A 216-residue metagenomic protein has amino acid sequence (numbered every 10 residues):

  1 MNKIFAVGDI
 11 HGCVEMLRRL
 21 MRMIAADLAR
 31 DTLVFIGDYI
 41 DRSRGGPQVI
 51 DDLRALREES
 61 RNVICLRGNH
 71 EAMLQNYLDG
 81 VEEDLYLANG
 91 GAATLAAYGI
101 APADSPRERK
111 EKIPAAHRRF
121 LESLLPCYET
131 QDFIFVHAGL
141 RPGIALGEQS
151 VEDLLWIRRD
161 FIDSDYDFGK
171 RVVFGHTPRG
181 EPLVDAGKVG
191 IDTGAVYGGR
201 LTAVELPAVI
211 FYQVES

Functional and structural regions predicted by a protein language model:
M1, D27-L28, D165-F168: Flexible, charged surface loops at secondary-structure boundaries
K3, V7, G12-A88: Core catalytic region of metal-dependent phosphoesterases/phosphodiesterases, especially metallo-beta-lactamase-like
R18-R19, P47-Q48, L78-D79, G147-E148 (+2 more regions): Short amphipathic alpha-helical segments
L87-R200, L206-S216: Acidic, His/Gly-enriched loop-helix segments that form or flank divalent-metal centers in metallo-dependent hydrolases
